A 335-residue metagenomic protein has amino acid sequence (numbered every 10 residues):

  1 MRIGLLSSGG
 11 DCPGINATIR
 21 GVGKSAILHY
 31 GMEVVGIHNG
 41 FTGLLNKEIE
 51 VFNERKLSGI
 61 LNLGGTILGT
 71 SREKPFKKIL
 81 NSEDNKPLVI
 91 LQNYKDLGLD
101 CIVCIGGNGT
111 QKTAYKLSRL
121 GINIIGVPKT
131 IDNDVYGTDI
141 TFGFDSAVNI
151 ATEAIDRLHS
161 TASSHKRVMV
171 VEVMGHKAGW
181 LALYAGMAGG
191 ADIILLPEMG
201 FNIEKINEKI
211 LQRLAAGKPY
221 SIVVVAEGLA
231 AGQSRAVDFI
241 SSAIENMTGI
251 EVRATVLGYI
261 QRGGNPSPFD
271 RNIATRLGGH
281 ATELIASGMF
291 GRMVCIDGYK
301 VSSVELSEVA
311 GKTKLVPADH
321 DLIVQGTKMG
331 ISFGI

Functional and structural regions predicted by a protein language model:
M1-E48: N-terminal phosphate-binding or glycine-rich loops at protein starts, especially the Walker A/P-loop of NTPases
T18-V22, N108-I122, A182: Short Gly/Thr/Asp-enriched flexible loops that form oxyanion-binding sites at enzyme active sites
G31, S118-T141, L195-N202, V256: Short, acidic/small-residue loops that bind anionic groups at enzyme active sites
N46-I102, G109, F142-N149, E153 (+1 more regions): Glycine-rich oxoanion-binding loops at beta->alpha junctions
N93, C101-G106, A114-K116, G143-I250 (+1 more regions): Accessory alpha-helical/coil subdomains and C-terminal extensions that flank or cap enzyme catalytic cores
G137-V148, G264-R271: Short beta-strand elements at the ligand-binding edges of bilobed clamshell
A236, S242-I335: C-terminal non-catalytic interaction/assembly regions of soluble proteins
